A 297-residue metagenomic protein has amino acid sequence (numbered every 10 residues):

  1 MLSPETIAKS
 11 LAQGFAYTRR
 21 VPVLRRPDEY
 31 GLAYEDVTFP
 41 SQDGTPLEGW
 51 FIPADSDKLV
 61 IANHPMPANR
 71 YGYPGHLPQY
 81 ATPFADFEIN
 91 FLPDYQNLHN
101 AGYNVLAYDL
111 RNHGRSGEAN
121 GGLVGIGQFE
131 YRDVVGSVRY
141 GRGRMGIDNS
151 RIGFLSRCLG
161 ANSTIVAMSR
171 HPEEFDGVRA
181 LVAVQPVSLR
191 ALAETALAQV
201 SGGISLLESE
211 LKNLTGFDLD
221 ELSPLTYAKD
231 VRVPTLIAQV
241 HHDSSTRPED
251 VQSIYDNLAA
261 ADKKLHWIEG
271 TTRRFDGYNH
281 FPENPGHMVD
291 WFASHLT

Functional and structural regions predicted by a protein language model:
M1-P40, T45-W50: An N-terminal hydrophobic leader/cap segment in hydrolases
A54-A101, V105-A107: Short, surface-exposed "cap/lid" segments of acyl-processing enzymes
N90-D94, L123-M145: Alpha/beta-hydrolase active-site loop
V166-F217, G277: Hydrolase active-site cap/lid region
D230-R232, I237-Q239, D243: Short beta-strand/loop motif that positions the catalytic acidic residue of the alpha/beta-hydrolase fold
V233, R247-D256: Short alpha-helix in the alpha/beta-hydrolase fold that links the catalytic acid
H241-T246, R273-R274: Acidic catalytic loop of the alpha/beta-hydrolase fold
N279-T297: Catalytic active-site module of serine/aspartate enzymes centered on a nucleophile-bearing elbow/loop
